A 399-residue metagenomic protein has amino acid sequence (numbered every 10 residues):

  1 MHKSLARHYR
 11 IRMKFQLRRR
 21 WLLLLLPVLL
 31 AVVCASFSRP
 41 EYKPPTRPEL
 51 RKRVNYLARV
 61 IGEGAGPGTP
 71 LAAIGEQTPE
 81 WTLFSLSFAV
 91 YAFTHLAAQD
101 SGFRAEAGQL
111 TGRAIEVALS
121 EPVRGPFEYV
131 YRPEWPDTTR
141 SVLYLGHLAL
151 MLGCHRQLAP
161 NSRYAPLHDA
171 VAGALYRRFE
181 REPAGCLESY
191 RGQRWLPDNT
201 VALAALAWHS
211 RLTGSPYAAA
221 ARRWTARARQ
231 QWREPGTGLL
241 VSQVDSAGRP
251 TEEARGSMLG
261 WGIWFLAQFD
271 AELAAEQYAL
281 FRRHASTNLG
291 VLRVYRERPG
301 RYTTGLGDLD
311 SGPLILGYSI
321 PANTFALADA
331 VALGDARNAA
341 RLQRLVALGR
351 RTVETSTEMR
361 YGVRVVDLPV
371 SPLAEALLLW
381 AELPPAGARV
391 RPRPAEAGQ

Functional and structural regions predicted by a protein language model:
H2, H8-Y9: Intrinsic-disorder-associated, low-complexity terminal segments enriched in Asp/Asn/His/Tyr and depleted of Lys/Arg
Y9-L29: N-terminal Sec-pathway targeting helices
L29-S38: Hydrophobic alpha-helical membrane-insertion segments, chiefly the h-region of N-terminal signal peptides
P40-R51, L96-G112, H155-D169, S210-R223 (+3 more regions): Structural helix-adjacent loops and short alpha-helical linkers that scaffold large soluble proteins
Y42-N55, R59-T82, V123-E128, P136 (+1 more regions): CBM-like carbohydrate-recognition segments
P79-W81, S85-S87, A92-T200, L383: Extended ligand-binding groove/face enriched in aromatic
W81-A97, R140-R156, R194-S210, P250-F269 (+2 more regions): Well-ordered alpha-helical segments within folded domains of soluble proteins
L143, E182, Q193-P321, G334: Extended ligand-binding clefts on enzyme/binding-domain cores
